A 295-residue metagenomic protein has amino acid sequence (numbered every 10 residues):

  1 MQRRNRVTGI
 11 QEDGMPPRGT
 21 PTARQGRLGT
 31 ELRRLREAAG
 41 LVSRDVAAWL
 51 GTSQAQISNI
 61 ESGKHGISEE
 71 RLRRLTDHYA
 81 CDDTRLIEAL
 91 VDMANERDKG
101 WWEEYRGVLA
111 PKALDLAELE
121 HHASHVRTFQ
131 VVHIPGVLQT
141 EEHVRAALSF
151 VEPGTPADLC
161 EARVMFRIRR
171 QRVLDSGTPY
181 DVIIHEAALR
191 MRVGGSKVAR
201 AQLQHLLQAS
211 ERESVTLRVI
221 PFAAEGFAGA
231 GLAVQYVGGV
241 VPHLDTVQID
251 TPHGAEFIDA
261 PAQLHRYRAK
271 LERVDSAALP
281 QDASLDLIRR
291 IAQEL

Functional and structural regions predicted by a protein language model:
Q2-T30, R34, A38, S43-A48 (+4 more regions): Interdomain hinge/linker segments and adjacent boundary elements that couple functional modules
S53: Helix-turn-helix
G195-L295: C-terminal regulatory/effector modules of DNA-binding transcriptional regulators
